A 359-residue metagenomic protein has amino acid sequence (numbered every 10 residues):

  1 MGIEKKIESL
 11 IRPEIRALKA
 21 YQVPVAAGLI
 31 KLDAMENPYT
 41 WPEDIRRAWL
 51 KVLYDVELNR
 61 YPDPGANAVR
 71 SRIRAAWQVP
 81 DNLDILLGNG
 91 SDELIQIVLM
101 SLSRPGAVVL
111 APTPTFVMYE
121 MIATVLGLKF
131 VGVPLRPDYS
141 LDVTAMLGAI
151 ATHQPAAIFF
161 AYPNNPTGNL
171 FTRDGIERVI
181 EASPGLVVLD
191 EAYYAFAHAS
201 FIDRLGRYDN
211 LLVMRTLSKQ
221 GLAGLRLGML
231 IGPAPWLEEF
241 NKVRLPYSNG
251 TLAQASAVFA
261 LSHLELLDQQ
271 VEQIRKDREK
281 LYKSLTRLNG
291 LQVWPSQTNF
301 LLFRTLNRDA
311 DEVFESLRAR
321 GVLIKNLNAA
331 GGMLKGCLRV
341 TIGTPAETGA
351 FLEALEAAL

Functional and structural regions predicted by a protein language model:
G2-G90, I97, L359: N-terminal small-domain helix-loop-helix segment of the aminotransferase-like
D81-I85, G106-V108, E191, D209-N210 (+1 more regions): Short acidic capping loops at alpha-helix termini that bridge into adjacent secondary structure
S101-F160: PLP-dependent aminotransferase-like
P137-E191: Active-site phosphate-binding strand-loop segment of PLP-dependent enzymes
N210-R287, L291-W294: PLP-dependent aminotransferase class I/II
R275, L288-R320, I342: Conserved PLP-binding catalytic core of the aspartate aminotransferase-like
A319-R320, A329-L359: PLP-dependent enzyme catalytic core of the Aspartate aminotransferase-like
